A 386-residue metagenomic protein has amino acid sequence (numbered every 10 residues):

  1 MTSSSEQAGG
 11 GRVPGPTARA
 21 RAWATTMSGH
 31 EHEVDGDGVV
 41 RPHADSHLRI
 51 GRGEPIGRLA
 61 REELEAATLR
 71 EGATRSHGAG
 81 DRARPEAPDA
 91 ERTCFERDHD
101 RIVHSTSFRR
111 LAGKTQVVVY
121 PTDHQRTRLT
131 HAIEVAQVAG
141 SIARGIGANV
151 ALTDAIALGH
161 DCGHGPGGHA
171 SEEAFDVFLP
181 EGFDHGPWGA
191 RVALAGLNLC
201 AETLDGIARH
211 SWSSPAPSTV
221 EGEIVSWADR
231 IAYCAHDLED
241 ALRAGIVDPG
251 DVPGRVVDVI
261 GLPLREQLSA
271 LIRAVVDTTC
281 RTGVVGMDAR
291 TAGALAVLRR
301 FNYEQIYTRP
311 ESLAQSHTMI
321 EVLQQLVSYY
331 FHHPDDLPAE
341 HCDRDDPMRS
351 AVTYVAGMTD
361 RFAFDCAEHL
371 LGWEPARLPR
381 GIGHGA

Functional and structural regions predicted by a protein language model:
T2-L129, A136-I142, N149-A151, S171 (+2 more regions): Histidine-centered, transition-metal-coordinating active-site segments
L152-F178, G186: Aspartate-rich (DDxxD/NDxxD/DxxxD) Mg2+/diphosphate-binding motifs and their adjoining helix-loop segments
